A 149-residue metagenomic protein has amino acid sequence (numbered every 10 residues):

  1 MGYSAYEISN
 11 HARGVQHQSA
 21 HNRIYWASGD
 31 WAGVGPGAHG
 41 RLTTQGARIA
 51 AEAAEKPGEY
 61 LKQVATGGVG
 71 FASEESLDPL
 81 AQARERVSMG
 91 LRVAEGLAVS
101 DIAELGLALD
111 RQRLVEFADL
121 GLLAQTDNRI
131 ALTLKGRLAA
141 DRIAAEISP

Functional and structural regions predicted by a protein language model:
M1-L105: C-terminal scaffold of the Radical SAM
I8, Q112, D127-N128: Residue-level detector of family-conserved "landmark" positions at structurally sensitive sites
E85, Q112-L114, D141: Auxiliary N-terminal substrate/complex-recognition segments of SAM-dependent methyltransferases
L97, L109, L138: Short alpha-helical
E104-D119: Short amphipathic alpha-helical interaction segments
A118-N128: A short, conserved structural fragment
R129-T133: Minor-groove-contacting beta-hairpin "wing" of winged helix-turn-helix DNA-binding domains
K135-P149: Short, amphipathic alpha-helical interaction segments positioned at domain boundaries
